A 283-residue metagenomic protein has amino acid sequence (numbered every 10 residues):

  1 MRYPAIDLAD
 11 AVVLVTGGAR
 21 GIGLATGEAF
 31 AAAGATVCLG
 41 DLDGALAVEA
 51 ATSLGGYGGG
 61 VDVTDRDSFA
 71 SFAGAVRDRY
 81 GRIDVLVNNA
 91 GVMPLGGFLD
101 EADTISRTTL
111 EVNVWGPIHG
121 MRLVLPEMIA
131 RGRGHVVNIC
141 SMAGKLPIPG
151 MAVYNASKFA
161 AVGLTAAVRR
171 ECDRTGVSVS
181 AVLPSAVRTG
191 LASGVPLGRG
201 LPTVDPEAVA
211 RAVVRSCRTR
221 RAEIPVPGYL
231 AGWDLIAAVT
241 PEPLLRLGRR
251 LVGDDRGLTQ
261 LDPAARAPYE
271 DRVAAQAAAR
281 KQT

Functional and structural regions predicted by a protein language model:
Y3-V37: Canonical Rossmann dinucleotide-binding motif of NAD(H)/NADP(H)-dependent dehydrogenases/reductases, specifically
G44-A45, G60-S71, D103: The beta1-alpha1 cofactor-binding region of Rossmann-like NAD(H)/NADP(H)-dependent oxidoreductases
G97-R107: Substrate-binding pocket helix/loop in short-chain dehydrogenase/reductase
L99, I148-A152: Active-site loop immediately N-terminal to the catalytic Tyr-X3-Lys motif of short-chain dehydrogenase/reductase
M121, S157: Active-site helix of classical SDR
S141: Residue(s) in the substrate-gating loop at a strand-loop-helix junction that position the organic substrate next
A181, L197-D234: C-terminal helical subdomain
